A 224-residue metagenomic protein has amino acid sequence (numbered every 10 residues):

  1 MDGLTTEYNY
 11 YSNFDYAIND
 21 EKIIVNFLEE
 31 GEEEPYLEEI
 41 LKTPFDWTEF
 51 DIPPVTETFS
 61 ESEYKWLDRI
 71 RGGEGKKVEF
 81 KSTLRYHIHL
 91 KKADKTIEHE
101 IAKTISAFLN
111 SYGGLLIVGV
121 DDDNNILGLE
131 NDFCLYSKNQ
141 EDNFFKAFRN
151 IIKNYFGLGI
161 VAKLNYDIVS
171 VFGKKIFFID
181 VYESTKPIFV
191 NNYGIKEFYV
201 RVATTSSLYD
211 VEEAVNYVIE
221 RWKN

Functional and structural regions predicted by a protein language model:
M1-N224: Conserved N-terminal catalytic/coupling substructures associated with nucleotide/phosphate chemistry
